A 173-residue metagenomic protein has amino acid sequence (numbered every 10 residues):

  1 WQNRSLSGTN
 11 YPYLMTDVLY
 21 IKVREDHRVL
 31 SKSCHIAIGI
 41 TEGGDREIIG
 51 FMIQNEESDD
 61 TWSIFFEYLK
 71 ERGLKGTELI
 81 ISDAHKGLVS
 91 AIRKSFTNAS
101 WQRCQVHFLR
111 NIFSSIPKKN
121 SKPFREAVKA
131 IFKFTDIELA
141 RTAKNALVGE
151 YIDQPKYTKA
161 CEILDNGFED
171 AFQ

Functional and structural regions predicted by a protein language model:
W1-I81, K86, S90, S95-N98 (+1 more regions): RNase H-like nuclease fold core
C34, R125, K144-N145: Residue-level signal for cytosolic alpha-helical hairpin/rod architecture
E42, M52-D59, K70, I116 (+5 more regions): A detector of single, family-specific signature residues that are central to catalytic or substrate-handling motifs
G44-D45, Q105-V106, K122-F124, R141-T142 (+1 more regions): Short acidic (Asp/Glu) and glycine-rich catalytic loops that position anionic groups and cofactors
Q54, R93, T97, F132-K133 (+1 more regions): Amphipathic alpha-helical interaction elements
L79-K86, A91-K129: Conserved beta-strand -> loop -> alpha-helix junction used to position metal-binding or nucleic-acid-contacting
F134-Q173: Acidic/histidine-rich catalytic cores and adjacent linkers of DNA breakage/strand-transfer/modification proteins
